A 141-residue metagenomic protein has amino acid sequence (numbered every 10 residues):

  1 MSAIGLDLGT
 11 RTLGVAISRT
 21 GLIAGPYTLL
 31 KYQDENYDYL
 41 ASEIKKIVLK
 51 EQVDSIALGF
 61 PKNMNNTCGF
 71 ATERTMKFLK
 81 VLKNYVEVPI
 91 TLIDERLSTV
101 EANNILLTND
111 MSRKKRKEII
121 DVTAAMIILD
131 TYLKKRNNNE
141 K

Functional and structural regions predicted by a protein language model:
S2-A3, R11-K141: Phosphate- and other anionic-substrate recognition elements at nucleic-acid/protein interfaces
D7: Conserved catalytic-loop position in the HRD/HxD motif
